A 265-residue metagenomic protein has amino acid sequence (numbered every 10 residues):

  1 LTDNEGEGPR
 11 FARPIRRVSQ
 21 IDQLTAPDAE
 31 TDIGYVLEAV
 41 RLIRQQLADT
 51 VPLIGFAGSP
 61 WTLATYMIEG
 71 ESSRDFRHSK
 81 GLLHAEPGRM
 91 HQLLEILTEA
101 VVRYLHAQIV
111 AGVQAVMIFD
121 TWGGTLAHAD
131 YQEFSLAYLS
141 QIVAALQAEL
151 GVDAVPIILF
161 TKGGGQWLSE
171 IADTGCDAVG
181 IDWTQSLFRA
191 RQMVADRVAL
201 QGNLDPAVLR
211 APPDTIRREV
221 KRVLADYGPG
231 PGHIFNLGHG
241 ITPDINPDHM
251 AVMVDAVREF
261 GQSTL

Functional and structural regions predicted by a protein language model:
L1-T2: Enzymes and membrane/adaptor proteins characterized by extended Gly/Ser/Thr/Asp/Glu-rich, aromatic-dotted
E5-Q46: A gly/proline- and charged-residue-enriched helix-loop-helix capping module
D32-L265: Active-site loop segments of alpha/beta catalytic cores
